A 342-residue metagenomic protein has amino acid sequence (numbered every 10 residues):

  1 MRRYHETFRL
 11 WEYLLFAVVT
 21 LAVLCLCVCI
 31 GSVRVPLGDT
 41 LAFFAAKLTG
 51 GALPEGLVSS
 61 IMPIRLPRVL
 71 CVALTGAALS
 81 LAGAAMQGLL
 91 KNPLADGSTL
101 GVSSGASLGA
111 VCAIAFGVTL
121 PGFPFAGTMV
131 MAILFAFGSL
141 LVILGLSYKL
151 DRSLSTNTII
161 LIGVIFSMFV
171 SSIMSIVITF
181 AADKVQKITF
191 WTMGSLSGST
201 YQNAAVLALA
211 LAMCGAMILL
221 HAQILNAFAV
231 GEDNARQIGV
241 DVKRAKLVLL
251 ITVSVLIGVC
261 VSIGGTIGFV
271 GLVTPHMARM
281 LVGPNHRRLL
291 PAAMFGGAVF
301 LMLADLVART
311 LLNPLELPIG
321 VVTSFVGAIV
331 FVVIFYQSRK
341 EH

Functional and structural regions predicted by a protein language model:
M1-H342: Alpha-helical transmembrane segments in inner-membrane proteins
